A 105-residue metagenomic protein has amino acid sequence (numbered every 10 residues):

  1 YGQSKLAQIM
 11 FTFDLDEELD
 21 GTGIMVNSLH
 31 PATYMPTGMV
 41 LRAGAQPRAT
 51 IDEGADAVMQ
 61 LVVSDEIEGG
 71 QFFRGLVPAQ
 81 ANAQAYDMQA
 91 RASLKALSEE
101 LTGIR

Functional and structural regions predicted by a protein language model:
Y1-R105: NAD(P)H-dependent oxidoreductase Rossmann-fold/reductase module
